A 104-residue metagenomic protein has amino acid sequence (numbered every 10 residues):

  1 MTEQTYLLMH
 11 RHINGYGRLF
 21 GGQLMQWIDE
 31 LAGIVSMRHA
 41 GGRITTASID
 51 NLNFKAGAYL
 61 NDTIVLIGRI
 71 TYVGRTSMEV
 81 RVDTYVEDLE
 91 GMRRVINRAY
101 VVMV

Functional and structural regions predicted by a protein language model:
M1-S48, V104: Hot-dog-fold acyl-thioester-processing enzymes
T2-Q4, Y59-L60, T71-V104: HotDog/MaoC-like acyl-thioester-processing domains
T5, T46, N51, V65-I67 (+2 more regions): Conserved beta-strand residues within beta-sheet cores
L7-L8, W27-L31, V35, N61-V65 (+1 more regions): Short amphipathic alpha-helical surface micro-motifs
H10-H12, I49-A56, V86-D88: Short, well-ordered turn and helix-capping elements at secondary-structure junctions
S48-T63, R69-R75: Active-site beta-strand->loop segment that positions catalytic residues and contacts the acyl thioester
